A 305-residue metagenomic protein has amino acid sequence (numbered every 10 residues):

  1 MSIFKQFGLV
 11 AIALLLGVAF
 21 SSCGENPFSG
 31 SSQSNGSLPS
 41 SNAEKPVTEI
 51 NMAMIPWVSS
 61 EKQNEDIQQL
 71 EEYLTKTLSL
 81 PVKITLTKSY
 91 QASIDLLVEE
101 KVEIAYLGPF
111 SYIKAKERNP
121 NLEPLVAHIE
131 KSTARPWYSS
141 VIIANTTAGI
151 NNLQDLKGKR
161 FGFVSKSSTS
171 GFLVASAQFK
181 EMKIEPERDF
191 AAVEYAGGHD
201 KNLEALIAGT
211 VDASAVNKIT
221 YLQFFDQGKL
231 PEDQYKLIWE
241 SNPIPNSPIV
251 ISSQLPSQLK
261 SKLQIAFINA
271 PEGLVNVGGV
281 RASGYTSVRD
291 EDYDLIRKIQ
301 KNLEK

Functional and structural regions predicted by a protein language model:
S2-A92, V277-K305: N-terminal hydrophobic or amphipathic helices and topogenic motifs
V47, M52-T75, T87, F110 (+2 more regions): Bilobed "Venus flytrap"/periplasmic-binding protein-like clamshell domains and structurally analogous long
N51, I55-P56, K131-V141, A196 (+2 more regions): Periplasmic-binding protein-like
Q91-Y106, R118-N119, Q154-K157, G198-I219: Short helices/loops that flank or line small-molecule/ion binding pockets
D95-D155: Acidic, polar ligand-binding/catalytic clefts
P109-N119, Q178-E181, I207-A208, D212-E232: A ligand-binding cleft/hinge motif common to bilobed small-molecule-binding domains
S168-S170, F267-S283: Periplasmic-binding protein-like
